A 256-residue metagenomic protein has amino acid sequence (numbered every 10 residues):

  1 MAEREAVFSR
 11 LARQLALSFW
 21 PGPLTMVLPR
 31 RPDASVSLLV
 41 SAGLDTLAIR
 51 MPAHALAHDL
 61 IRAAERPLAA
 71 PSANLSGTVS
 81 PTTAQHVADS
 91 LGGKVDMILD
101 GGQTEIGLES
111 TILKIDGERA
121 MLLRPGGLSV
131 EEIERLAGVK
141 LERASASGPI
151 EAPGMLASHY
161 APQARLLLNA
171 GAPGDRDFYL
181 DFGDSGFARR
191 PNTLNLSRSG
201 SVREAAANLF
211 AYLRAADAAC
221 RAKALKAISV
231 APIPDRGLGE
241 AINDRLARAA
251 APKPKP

Functional and structural regions predicted by a protein language model:
M1-P256: Active-site-adjacent structural elements in enzyme catalytic cores
